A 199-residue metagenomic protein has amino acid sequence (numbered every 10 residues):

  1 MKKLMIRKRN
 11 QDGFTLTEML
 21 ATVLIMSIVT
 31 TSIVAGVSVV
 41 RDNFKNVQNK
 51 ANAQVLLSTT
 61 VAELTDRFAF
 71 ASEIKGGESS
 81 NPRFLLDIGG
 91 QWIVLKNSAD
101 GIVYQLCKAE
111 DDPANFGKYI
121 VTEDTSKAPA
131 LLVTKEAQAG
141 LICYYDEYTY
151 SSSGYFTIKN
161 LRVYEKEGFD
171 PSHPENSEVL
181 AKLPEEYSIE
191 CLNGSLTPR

Functional and structural regions predicted by a protein language model:
K2-L4, F14-A69: Aliphatic-rich helix starts adjacent to a transmembrane/signal segment
Q11: Short coil/loop residues immediately preceding or within conserved phosphate-binding loops of NTP-utilizing enzyme
A69-E78: Short, well-structured beta-strand/strand-turn elements
G77-T157, Y164-F169, E175-E178, K182 (+2 more regions): Type IV pilin-like appendage domain
